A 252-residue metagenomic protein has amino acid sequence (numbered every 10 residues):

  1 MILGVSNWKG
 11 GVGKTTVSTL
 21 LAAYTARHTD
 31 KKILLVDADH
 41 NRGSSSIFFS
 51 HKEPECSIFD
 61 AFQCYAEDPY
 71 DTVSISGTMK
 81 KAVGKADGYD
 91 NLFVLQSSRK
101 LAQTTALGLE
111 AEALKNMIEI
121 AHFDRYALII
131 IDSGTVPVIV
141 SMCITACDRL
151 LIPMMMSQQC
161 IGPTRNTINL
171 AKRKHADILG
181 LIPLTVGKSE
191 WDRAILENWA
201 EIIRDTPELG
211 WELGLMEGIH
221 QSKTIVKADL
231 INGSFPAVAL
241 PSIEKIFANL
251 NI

Functional and structural regions predicted by a protein language model:
I2-H40: Walker A/P-loop phosphate-binding motif and the immediately C-terminal alpha-helix
K31-K32, H40-F93: Phosphate-binding loop that captures ATP/GTP phosphates
L34, F123-E217: Conserved catalytic-core segment of NTP-binding enzymes
H40-R42, K100, Q158, V186-E190 (+1 more regions): Conserved nucleotide-binding/hydrolysis micro-motifs of P-loop NTPases
T72-P137: Cytosolic-facing regulatory segments adjacent to core modules
L95-R99, E217-K223: Short loop/turn segments at strand-loop or loop-helix junctions that form parts of catalytic or ligand-binding pockets
K223-F247: C-terminal boundary of histidine-terminating zinc-finger modules
